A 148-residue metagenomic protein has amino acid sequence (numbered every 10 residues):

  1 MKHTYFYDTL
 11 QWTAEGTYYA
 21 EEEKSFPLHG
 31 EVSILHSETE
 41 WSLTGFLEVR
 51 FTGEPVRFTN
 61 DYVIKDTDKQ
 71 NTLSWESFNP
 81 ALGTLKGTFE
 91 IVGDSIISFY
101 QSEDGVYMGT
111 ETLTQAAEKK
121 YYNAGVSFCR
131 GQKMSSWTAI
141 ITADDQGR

Functional and structural regions predicted by a protein language model:
M1-H3, G147-R148: Short, Lys/Arg-enriched, disordered terminal segments
K2-H3, A14-T112: Central antiparallel beta-sheet cores of small beta-barrel/beta-sandwich binding domains
Y5-F6, Y121: Generic hydrophobic-segment detector
D8-L10: A glycine-anchored, Pro-Gly-centered beta-turn/N-cap motif
T110-R148: Edge beta-strand at a domain terminus
